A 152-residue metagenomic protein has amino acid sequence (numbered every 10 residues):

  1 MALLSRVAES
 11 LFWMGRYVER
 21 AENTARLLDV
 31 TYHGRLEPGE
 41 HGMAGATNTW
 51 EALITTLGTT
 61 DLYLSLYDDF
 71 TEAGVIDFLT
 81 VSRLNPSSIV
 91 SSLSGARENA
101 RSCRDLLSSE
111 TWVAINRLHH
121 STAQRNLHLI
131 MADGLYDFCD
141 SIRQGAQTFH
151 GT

Functional and structural regions predicted by a protein language model:
M1-T152: Alpha-helical transmembrane segments and their helix-helix packing motifs
